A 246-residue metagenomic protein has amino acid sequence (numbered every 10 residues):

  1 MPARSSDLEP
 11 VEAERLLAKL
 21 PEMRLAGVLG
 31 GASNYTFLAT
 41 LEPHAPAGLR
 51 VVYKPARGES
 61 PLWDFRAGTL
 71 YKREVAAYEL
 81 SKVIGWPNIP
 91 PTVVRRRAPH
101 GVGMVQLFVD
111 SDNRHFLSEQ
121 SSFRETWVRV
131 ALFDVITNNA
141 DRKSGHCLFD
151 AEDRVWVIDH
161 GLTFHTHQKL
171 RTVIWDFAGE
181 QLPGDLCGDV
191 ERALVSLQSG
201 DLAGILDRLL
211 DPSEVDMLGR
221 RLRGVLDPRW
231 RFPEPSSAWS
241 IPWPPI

Functional and structural regions predicted by a protein language model:
M1-I246: Phosphate/dinucleotide-binding and metal-coordinating scaffold of catalytic cores in nucleotide-dependent enzymes
